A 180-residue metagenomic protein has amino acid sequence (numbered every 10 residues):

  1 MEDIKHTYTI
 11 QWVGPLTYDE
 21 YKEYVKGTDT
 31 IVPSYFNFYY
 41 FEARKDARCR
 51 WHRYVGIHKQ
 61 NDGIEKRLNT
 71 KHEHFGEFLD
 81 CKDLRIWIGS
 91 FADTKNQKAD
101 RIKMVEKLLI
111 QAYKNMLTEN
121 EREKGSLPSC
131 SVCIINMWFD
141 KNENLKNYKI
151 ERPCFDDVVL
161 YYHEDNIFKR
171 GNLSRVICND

Functional and structural regions predicted by a protein language model:
M1-R53, I57-D180: Boundary/linker segments flanking structured domains
